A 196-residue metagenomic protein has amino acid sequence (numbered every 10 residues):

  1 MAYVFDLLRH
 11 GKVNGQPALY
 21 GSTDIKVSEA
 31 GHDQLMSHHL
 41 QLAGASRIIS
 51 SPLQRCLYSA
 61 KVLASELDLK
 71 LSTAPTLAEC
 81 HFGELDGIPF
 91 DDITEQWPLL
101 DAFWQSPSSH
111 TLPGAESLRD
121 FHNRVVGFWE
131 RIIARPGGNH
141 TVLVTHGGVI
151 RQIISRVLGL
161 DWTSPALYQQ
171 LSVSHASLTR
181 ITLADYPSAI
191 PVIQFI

Functional and structural regions predicted by a protein language model:
M1-V4, C80-D92, G137, S155-I196: Acidic, low-complexity terminal tails and accessory targeting/binding regions of phosphate-metabolizing enzymes
V4, L8-L69: Active-site-proximal alpha-helix that buttresses catalytic centers in soluble enzyme cores
F5, G137-G148: Generic beta-sheet signal
L42-G44, I132-N139: Glycine-rich phosphate-binding loop signature in dinucleotide/nucleotide-binding domains
S50-S51, N123, V144-T145: Short beta-strand scaffold positions
S65-G127: Phosphate-handling substructures
G147-R151, S177: GST superfamily/GST-like fold recognition
